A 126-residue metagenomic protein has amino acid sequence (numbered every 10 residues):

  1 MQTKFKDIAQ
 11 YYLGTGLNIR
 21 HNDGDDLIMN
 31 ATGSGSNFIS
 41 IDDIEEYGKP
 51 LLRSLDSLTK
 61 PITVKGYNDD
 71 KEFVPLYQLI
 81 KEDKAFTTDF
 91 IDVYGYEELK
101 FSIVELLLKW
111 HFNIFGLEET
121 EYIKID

Functional and structural regions predicted by a protein language model:
M1-D126: Structural boundary micro-motifs
